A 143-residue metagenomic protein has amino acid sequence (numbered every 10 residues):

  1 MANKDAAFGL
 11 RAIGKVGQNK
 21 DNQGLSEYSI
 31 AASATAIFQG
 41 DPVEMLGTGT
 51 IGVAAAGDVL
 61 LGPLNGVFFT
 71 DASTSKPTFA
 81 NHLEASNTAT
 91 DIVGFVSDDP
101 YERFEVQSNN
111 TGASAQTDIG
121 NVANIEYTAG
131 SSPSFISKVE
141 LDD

Functional and structural regions predicted by a protein language model:
M1-D143: Surface-exposed, low-hydrophobicity beta-strand/loop segments enriched in small/polar/acidic residues
